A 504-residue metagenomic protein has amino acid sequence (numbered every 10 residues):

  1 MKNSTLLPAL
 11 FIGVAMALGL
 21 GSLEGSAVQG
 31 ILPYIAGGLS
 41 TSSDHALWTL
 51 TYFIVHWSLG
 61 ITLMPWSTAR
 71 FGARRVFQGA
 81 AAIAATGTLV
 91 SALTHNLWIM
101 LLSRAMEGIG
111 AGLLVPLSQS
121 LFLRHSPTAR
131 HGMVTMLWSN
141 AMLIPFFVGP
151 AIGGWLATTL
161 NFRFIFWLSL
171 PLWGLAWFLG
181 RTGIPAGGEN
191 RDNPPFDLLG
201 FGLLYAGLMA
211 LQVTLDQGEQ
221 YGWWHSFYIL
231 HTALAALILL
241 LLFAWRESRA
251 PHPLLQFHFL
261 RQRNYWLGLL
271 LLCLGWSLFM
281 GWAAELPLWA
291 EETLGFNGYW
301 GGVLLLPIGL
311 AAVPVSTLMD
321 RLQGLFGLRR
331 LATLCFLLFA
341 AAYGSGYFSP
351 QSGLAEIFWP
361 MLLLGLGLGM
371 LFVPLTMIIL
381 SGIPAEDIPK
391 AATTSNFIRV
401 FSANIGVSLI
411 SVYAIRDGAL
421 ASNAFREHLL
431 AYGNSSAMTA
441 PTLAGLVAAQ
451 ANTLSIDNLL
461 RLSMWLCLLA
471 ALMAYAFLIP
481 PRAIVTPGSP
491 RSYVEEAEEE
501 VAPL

Functional and structural regions predicted by a protein language model:
K2, A129, W177-Y205, Q220-H225 (+4 more regions): Flexible interhelical linker loops that connect adjacent transmembrane helices in multi-pass membrane transporters
L7-L23, V28-L32, T41-Y52, S58-P65 (+11 more regions): 12-transmembrane solute porter fold
D44-W48, W98-L102, M106, T159-W167 (+4 more regions): Interfacial loop-to-helix junctions that mark the boundaries of transmembrane helices in multi-pass membrane
I61-L199: Helix-loop-helix hairpins in multi-pass membrane proteins, especially solute transporters
W66, R70-F71, L93, A151 (+9 more regions): Membrane-interface helix caps of multi-pass small-molecule transporters
T94-H95, P127, G183-A186, L215 (+7 more regions): Short helix-capping/hinge motifs at transmembrane helix termini and TM-loop junctions
L170-E189, Y205-Q217, A235-R249, A470-P481: C-terminal membrane-cytosol helix-exit motif in multi-pass small-molecule transporters
S395-L504: Hydrophobic transmembrane architecture of multi-pass small-molecule transporters
